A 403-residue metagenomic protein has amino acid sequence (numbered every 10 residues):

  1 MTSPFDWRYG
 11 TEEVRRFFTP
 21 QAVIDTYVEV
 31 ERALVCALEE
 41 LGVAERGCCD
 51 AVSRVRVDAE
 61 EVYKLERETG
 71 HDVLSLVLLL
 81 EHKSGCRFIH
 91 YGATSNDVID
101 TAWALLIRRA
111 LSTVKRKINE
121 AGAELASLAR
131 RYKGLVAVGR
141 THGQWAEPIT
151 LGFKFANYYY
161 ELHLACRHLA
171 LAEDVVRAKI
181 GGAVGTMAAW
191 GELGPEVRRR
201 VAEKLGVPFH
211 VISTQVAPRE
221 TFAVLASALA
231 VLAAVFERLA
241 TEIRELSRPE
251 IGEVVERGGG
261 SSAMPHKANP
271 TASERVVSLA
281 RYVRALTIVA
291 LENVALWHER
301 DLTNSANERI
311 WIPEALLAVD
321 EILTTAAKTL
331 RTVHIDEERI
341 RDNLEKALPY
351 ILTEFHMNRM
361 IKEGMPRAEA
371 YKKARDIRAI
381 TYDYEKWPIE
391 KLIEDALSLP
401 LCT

Functional and structural regions predicted by a protein language model:
M1-G181, G185-M187, P195-R200, F209 (+4 more regions): A helix-coil-helix interface module used to build multimeric assemblies and to scaffold catalytic/cofactor sites
M1-P20, S75, S262-T403: Catalytic-core signal marking the mid-to-C-terminal active-site face
V35-C36, N119-G122, A126, H163-C166 (+7 more regions): Structural signal for well-ordered, non-membrane alpha-helices
C36-A37, L106-I118, L229-R238, I243 (+1 more regions): Alpha-helical support elements that line or immediately flank enzyme active sites and cofactor-binding pockets
H82-S84, A202-T221: Conserved catalytic cysteine-centered active-site region of acyl-thioester-dependent Claisen-condensing enzymes
R131-G134, H168-L171, V207-V211, E242-G252 (+4 more regions): Conserved helix-loop functional segments at active or binding sites
F153, A223-V231, H356-E363: Short, well-ordered beta-strand elements within core beta-sheets of diverse protein domains
A165, Q215-D301: Glycine-rich anion/phosphate-binding loop at the beta-strand->alpha-helix junction
